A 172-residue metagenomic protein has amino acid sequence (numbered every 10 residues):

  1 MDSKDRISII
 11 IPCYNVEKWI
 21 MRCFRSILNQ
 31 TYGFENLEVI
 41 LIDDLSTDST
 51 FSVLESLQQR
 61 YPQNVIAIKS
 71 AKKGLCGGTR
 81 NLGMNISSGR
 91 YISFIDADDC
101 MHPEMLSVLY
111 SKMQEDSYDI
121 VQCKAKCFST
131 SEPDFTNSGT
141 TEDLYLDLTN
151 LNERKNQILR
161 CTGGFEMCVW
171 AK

Functional and structural regions predicted by a protein language model:
M1-K172: Nucleotide-sugar donor-binding/catalytic module of glycosyltransferases that assemble extracellular/cell-envelope
